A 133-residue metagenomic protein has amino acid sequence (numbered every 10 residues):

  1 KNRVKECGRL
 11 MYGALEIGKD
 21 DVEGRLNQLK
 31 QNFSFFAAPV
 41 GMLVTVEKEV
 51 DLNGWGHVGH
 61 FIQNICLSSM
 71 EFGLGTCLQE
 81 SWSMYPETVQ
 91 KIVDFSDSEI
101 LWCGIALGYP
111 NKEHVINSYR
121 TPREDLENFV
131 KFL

Functional and structural regions predicted by a protein language model:
K1-L133: Acidic, surface-exposed loops and disordered segments
